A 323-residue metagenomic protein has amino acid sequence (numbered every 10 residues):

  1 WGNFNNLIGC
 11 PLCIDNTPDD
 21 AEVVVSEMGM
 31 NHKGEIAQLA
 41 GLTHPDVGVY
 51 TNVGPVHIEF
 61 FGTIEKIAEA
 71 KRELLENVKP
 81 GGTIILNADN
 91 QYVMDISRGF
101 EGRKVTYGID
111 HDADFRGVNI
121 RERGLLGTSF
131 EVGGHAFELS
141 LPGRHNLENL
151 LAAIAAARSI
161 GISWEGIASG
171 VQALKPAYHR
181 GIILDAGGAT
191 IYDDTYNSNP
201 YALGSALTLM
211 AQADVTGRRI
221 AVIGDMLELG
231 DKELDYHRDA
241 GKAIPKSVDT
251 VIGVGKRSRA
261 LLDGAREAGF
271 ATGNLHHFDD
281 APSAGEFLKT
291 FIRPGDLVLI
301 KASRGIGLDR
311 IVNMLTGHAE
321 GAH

Functional and structural regions predicted by a protein language model:
W1-T83, M94-F100, G133, T290 (+1 more regions): Phosphate-binding loop of NTP-binding sites
V23, V47, A152, R293-K301: Short SAM/SAH-binding signature in class I
V23-E27, I84-I85, I191-D193, L299-K301: Short catalytic-loop micro-motif centered on adjacent basic/acidic residues
V47-I191, T216-G217, K242-T250, S258-F270: Acidic, Mg2+-coordinating active-site environments of NTP-dependent enzymes
A177, T195-F270, H277, E320-H323: Active-site beta-alpha connecting loops in nucleotide-dependent enzymes
Y178-R180, G305, D309-N313: ATP-dependent carboxylate/acyl-activation modules
D225, P282, L288: Nucleotide and nucleotide-moiety/phosphate-recognizing core
N274-A284: Short acidic-hydrophobic, aromatic-tinged amphipathic segments that line or gate anion-handling sites
